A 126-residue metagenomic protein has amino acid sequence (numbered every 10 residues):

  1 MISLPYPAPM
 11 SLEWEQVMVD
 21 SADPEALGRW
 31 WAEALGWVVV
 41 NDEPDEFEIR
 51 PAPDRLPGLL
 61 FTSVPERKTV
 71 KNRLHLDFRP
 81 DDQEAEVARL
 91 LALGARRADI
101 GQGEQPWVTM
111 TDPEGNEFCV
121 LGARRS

Functional and structural regions predicted by a protein language model:
M1-V19, E25, E33, V40-N41 (+2 more regions): Vicinal oxygen chelate
W14-Q16, K71-H75: Short, solvent-exposed beta-strand edge segments and adjacent coil->beta transition regions
M18-D20, D77-D81: Short hydrophobic/aromatic beta-strand micro-patches that form the beta-sheet surface supporting nucleotide- or nucleic
A26-G28, D82-A88: Short, conserved charged micro-motifs
W31, L76: Residue-level signal for inorganic ion chemistry
P44, D54-L56, T69-R73: Short connector loops at helix/strand junctions that flank enzyme active sites, especially segments positioning acidic
S63-K68: Short, flexible, solvent-exposed loop/turn segments with mixed acidic/basic and small polar residues
P80-D82, G103-E104: Short beta->alpha connector loops
